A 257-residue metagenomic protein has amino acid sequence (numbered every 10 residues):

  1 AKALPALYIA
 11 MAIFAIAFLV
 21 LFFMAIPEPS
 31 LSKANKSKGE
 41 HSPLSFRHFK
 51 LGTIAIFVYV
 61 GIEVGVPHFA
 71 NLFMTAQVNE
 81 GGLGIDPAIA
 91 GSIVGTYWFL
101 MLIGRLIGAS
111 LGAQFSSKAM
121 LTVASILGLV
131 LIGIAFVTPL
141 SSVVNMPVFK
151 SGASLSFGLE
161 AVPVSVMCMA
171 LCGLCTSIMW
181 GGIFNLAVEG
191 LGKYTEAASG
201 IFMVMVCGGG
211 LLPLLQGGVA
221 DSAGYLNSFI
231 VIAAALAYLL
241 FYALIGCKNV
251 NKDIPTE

Functional and structural regions predicted by a protein language model:
A1, M74-T75, L111-G112, G217-G224 (+1 more regions): Interfacial helix-cap and linker-helix signal at transmembrane-aqueous boundaries of multi-pass secondary transporters
Y8-A34, L240-C247: C-terminal membrane-cytosol helix-exit motif in multi-pass small-molecule transporters
E28-G52, L155-S156: Juxtamembrane intracellular "pre-TM" segments in multi-pass secondary transporters
P43-G95: Extracytoplasmic gate region of multi-pass secondary transporters
W98-I103, V206-G208: Short hydrophobic/small-residue motifs within alpha-helical transmembrane segments of multi-pass transporter-like
G104-S117, S142, A220-D221: Helix-to-loop junctions at the C-terminal end of transmembrane segments in multipass secondary transporters
S116-I183: C-terminal transmembrane helical hairpin of 12-TM major facilitator-type secondary transporters
T176-G192, G200: Intracellular juxtamembrane helix-capping segments at the cytosolic ends of symmetry-related transmembrane helices
